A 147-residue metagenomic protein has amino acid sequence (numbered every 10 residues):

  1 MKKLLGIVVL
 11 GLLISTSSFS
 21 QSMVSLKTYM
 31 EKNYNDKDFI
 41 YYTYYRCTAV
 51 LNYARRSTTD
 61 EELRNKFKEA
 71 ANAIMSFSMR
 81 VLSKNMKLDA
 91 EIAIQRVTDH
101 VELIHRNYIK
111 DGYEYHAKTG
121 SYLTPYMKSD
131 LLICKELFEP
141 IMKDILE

Functional and structural regions predicted by a protein language model:
L4-T16: Sec-dependent N-terminal signal peptides
G6, Y42-T43, S129: An amphipathic alpha-helix/helix-turn recognition signal
S20-Y29: Cleaved targeting-peptide boundary
K32-I40, T119-Y122, Y126: Non-transmembrane, amphipathic alpha-helical segments
N33-L88: Short N-proximal segments of mature Sec-exported proteins
N72-E147: Compact alpha-helical subdomains of small soluble proteins
